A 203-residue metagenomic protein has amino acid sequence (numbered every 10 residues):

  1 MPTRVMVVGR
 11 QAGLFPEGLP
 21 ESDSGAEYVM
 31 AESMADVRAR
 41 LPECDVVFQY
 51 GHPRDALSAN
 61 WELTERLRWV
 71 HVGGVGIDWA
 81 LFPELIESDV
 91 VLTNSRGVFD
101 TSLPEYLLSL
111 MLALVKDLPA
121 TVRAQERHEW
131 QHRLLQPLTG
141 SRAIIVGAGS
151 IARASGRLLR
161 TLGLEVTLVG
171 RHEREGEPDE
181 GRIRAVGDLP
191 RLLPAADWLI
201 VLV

Functional and structural regions predicted by a protein language model:
M1-V91: An N-terminal-biased, well-structured beta-alpha scaffold segment characteristic of Rossmann-like dinucleotide-binding
A26-S33, Q49-R54, R123-Q131, D179-V186: Short gly/ser/thr-rich secondary-structure transition/capping motifs
S33-M34, G73-I77, R96-D100, H172 (+1 more regions): Short, acidic/turn-prone active-site loops that include or flank metal/cofactor- and phosphate-binding residues
R38-R40, W79-P83, S102-Y106, E177-G181 (+1 more regions): Short, charged, surface-exposed secondary-structure boundary motifs
E87-R142, R157, T161: Phosphate-binding beta-alpha-beta segment of Rossmann-like dinucleotide-binding domains, i.e., the NAD(P)
R133-V203: Rossmann-like dinucleotide/phosphate-binding beta-alpha-beta segment
